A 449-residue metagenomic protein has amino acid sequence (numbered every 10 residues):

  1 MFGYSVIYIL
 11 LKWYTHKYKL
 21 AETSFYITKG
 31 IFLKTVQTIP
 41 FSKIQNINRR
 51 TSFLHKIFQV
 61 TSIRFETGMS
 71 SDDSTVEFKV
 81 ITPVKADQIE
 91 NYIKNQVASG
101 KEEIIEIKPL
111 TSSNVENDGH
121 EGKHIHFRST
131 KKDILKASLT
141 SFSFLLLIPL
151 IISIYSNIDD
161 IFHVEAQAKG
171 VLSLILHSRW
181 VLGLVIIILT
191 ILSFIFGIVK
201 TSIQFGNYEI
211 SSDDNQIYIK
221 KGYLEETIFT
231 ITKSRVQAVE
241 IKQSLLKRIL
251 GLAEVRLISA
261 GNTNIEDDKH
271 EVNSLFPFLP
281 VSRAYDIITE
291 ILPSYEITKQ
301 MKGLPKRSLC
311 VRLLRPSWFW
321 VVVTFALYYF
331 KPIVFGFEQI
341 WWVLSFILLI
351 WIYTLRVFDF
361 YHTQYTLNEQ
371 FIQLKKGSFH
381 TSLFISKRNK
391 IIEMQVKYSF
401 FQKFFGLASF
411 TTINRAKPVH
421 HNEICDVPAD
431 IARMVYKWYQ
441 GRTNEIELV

Functional and structural regions predicted by a protein language model:
M1-V449: N-terminal basic, Ser/Thr-rich segments that initiate or prime the first beta/alpha elements at protein or domain
